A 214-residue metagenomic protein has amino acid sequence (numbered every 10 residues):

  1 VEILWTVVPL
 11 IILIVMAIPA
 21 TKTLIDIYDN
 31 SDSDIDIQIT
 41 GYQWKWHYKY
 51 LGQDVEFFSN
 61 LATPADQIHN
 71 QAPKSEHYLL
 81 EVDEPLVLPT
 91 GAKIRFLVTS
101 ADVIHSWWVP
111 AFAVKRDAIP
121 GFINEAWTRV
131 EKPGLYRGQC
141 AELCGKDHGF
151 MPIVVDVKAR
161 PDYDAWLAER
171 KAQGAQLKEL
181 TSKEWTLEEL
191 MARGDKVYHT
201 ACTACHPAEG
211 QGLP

Functional and structural regions predicted by a protein language model:
V1-L213: Non-transmembrane, membrane-proximal soluble domains of secreted or membrane proteins
